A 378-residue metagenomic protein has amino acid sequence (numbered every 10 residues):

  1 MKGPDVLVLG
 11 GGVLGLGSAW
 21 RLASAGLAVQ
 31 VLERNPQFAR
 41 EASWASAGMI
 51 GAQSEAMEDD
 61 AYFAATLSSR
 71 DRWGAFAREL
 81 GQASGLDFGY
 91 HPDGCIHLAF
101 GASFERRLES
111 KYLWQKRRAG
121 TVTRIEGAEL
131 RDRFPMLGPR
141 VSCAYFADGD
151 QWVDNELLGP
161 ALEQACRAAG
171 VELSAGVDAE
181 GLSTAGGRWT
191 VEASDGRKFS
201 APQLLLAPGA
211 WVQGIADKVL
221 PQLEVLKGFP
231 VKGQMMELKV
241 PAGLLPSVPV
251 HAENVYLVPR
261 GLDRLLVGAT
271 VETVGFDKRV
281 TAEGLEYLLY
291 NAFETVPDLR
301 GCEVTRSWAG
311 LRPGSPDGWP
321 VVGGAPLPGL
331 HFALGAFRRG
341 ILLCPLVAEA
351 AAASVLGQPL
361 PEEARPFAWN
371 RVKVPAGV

Functional and structural regions predicted by a protein language model:
P4-Q30: N-terminal Rossmann-like FAD-binding beta1-loop-alpha1 element of flavoenzymes
L7-L9, F199-W211, A348: Short hydrophobic core segments
W20-A25, R34-N35, G48-I50, G85-Y90 (+1 more regions): Active-site substrate-recognition segment that forms the wall of the catalytic cavity or substrate channel
G48-E129, R133, N291-F293: Dinucleotide-binding Rossmann-like beta1-alpha1 core, especially the glycine-rich loop that anchors the ADP
L86-A99, K111, T123-A169, T270-G275 (+1 more regions): Helix-loop-beta segment of a Rossmann-like dinucleotide-binding subdomain
E126-G127, A175-V177, R306-W308: Short loop/edge segments at beta-strand edges and connector loops that shape dinucleotide/nucleotide cofactor-binding
Y145-D195, F199-P202: Helical element adjacent to the flavin cofactor pocket in flavoenzyme catalytic cores
N155, V296-V378: C-terminal catalytic lobe of FAD-dependent flavoproteins
